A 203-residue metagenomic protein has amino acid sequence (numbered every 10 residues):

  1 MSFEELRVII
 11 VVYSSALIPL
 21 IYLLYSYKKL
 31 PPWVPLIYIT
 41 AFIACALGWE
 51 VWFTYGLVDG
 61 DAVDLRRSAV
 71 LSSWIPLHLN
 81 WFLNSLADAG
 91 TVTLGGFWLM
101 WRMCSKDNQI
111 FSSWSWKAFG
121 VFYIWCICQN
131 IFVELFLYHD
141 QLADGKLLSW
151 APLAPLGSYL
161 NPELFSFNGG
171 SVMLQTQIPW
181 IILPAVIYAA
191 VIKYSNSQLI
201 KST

Functional and structural regions predicted by a protein language model:
M1-T203: Aromatic-rich, lipid-facing transmembrane alpha helices and their immediate juxtamembrane interface loops in integral
